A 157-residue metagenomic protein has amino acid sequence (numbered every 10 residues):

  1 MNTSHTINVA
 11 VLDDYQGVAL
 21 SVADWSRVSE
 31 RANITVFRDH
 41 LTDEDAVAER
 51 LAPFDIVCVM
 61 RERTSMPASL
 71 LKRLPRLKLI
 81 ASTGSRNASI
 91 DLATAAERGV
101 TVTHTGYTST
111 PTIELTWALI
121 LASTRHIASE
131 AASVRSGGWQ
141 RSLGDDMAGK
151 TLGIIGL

Functional and structural regions predicted by a protein language model:
M1-I56, M60-R61: N-terminal glycine-/charge-rich "phosphate-binding" loop or analogous flexible N-terminal tail
T6-N8, K150-G153: Residues that mark the start of a beta-strand
D14, N33-F37, A81, V102 (+1 more regions): Residues at structural and domain junctions
F54-R135, S142-D146, K150-T151: Phosphate/diphosphate ligand-binding glycine-rich loop within oxidoreductases
I155-L157: Glycine-rich Rossmann-fold phosphate-binding loop(s) that bind the pyrophosphate of adenine dinucleotide cofactors
